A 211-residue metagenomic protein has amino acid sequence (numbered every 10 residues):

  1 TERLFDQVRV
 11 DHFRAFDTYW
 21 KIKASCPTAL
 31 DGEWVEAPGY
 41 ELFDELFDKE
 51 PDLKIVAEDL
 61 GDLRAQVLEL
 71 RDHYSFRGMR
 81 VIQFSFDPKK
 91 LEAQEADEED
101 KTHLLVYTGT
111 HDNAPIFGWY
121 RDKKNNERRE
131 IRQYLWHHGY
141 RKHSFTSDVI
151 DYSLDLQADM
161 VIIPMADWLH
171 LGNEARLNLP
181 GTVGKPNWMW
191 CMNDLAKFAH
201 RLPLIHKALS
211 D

Functional and structural regions predicted by a protein language model:
T1-D211: Catalytic cores of glycan-processing enzymes that make or break glycosidic bonds
